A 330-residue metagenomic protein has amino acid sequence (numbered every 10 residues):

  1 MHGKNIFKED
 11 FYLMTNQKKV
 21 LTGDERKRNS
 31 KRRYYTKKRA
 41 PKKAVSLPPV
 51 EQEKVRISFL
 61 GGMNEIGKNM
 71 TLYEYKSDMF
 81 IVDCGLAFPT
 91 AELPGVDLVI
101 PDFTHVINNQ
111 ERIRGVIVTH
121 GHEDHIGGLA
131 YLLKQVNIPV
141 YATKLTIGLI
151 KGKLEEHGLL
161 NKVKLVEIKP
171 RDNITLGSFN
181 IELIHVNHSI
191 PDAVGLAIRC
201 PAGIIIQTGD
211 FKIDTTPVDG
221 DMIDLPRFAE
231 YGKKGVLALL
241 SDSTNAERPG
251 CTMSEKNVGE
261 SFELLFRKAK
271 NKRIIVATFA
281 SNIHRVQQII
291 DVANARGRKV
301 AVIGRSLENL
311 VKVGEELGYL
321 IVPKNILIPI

Functional and structural regions predicted by a protein language model:
M1-P49: Intrinsically disordered, low-complexity RNA-associated tracts
R33-I117, H122-I330: His/Asp/Glu-rich metal-coordinating catalytic cores of metallo-dependent phosphodiesterases/hydrolases acting on
